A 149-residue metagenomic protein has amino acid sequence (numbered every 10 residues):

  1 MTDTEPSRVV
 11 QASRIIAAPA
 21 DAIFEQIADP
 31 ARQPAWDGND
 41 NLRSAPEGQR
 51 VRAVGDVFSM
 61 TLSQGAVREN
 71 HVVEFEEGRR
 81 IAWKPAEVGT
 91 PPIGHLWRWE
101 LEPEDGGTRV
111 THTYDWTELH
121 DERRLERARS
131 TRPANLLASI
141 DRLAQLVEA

Functional and structural regions predicted by a protein language model:
M1-G48: Hydrophobic ligand-binding cavity/cleft-lining segments
R14, R68-E74, H95-P103: Hydrophobic/aromatic beta-strand elements that line small-molecule binding cavities or substrate pockets in beta-rich
I15-A17, V67, L137: Residue-level detection of beta-strand scaffold positions
D21-E25, E74, G106, A134 (+2 more regions): Replace "anionic and nucleotidyl ligands
S44-G89, R109, L119, R142-A149: Glycine-rich portal/gate segments that line the openings of hydrophobic small-molecule binding cavities
E87-A138: Beta-strand/loop substructures that line and gate deep hydrophobic ligand-binding cavities in soluble
